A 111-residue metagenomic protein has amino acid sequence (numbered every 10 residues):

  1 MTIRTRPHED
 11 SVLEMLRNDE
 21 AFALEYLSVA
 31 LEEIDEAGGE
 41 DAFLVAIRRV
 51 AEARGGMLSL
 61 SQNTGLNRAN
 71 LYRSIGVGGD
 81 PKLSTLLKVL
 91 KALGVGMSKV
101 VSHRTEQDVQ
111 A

Functional and structural regions predicted by a protein language model:
M1-A46, E106-A111: N-terminal flexible/basic segments that precede or flank functional cores
E25, V29, R49, K88-A92: Short, residue-level hotspots on alpha-helical faces of the histone-fold and other alpha-helical interaction modules
R49-R73: Short alpha-helical DNA-recognition segment
R54, D80-L83: Residue at a beta-strand N-cap/secondary-structure junction
L83-V100: DNA major-groove recognition helix of helix-turn-helix/homeodomain DNA-binding modules
V95-A111: Short C-terminal boundary/hinge segments that cap the last helix of small helical domains
